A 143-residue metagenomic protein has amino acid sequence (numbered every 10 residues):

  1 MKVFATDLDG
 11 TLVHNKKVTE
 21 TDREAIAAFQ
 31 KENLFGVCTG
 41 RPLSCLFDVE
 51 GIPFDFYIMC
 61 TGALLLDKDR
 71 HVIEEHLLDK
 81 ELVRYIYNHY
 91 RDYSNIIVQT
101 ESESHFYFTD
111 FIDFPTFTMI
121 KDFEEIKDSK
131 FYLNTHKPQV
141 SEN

Functional and structural regions predicted by a protein language model:
M1-K2, Q30: Extreme N-terminus of proteins, especially the signal/transit-peptide cleavage junction and the first residues
K2, S94-I96, N143: Hydrophobic beta-strand segments of well-ordered beta-sheets in folded domains
K2-K16: Asp-based phosphoryl-transfer active-site loop
E20-F117: Active-site phosphate-binding/coordination module
E101-N143: Conserved acidic, metal-coordinating active-site core of Asp-based, Mg2+-dependent phosphoryl-transfer enzymes
